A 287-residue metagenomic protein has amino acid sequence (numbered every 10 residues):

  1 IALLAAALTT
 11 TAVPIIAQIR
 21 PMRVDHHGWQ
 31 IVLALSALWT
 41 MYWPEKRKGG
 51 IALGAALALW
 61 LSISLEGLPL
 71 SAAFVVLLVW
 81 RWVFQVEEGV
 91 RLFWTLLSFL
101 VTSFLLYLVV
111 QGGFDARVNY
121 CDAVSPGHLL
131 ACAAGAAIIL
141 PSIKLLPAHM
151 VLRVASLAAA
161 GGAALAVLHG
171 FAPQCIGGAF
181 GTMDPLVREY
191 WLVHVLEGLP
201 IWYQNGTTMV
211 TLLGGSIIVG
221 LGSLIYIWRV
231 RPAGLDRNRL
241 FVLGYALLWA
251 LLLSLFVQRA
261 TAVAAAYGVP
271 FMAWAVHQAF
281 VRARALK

Functional and structural regions predicted by a protein language model:
I1-E45, G49-V83, T95-G113, L247-A250: Membrane-embedded helix bundles of polyisoprenyl
M22-H26, D115-D122, S254-A265: Membrane-interface catalytic loops of GT-C/OST-like multi-pass glycosylation enzymes that act
H26, Q30, S62-L70, T95-L96 (+5 more regions): Alpha-helical transmembrane segments of polytopic membrane proteins
L33-Y42, S71-L77, L129-K144, G215-I225 (+1 more regions): Hydrophobic cores of alpha-helical transmembrane segments in multi-pass inner/ER membrane proteins, independent
L70-V154, Q278-A285: Perimembrane helix-loop-helix junctions
V86-W94, A148-L157, A172-Q174, I218-Y245: Membrane-interface helix-loop-helix junctions at transmembrane boundaries of multi-pass membrane enzymes, predominantly
V109-A123, I176-G214: Juxtamembrane membrane-water interface segments that cap and precede transmembrane helices
W249, S254-K287: Hydrophobic/aromatic-rich transmembrane helices and adjacent perimembrane loops
